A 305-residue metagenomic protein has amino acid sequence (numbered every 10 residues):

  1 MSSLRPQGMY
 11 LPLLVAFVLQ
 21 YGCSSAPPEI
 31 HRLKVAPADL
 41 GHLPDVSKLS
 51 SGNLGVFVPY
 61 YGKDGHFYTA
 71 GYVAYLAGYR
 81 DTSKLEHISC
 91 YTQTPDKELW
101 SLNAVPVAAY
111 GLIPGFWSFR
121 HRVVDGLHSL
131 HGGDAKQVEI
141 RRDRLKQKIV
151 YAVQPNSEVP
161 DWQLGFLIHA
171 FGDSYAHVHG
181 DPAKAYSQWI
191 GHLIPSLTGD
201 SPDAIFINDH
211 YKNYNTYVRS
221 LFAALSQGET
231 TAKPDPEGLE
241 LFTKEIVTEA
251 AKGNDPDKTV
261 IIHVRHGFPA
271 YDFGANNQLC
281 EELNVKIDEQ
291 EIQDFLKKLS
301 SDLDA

Functional and structural regions predicted by a protein language model:
M1-S3, A16, G62: A composition/secondary-structure signal for short, hydrophobic, low-basic-content segments with alpha-helix propensity
S2-L11: Bacterial N-terminal signal peptides that target proteins for export
L11-F17: Sec-dependent N-terminal signal peptides
A26-L164, H177-A305: N-terminal, motif-rich segments that launch catalysis or mediate targeting to/interaction with membranes, typified by
Q163-F171: Short alpha-helix carrying the canonical HExxH Zn2+-binding catalytic motif
G172, A176: Short active-site segment of divalent metal-dependent hydrolases/proteases that encodes the spacing between
